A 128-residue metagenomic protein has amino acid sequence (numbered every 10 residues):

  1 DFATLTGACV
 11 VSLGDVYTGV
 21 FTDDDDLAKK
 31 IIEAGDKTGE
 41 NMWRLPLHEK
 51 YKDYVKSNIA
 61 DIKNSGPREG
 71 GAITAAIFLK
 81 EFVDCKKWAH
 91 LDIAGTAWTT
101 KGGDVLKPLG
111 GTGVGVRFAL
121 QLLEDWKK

Functional and structural regions predicted by a protein language model:
D1-K128: A generic structural signal for tightly packed, nonpolar segments enriched in small/aliphatic residues
